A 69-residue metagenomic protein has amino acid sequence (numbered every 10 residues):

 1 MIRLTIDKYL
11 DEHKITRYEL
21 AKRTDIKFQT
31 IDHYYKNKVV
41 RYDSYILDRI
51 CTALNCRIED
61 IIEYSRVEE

Functional and structural regions predicted by a protein language model:
M1-I15: A short, Lys/Arg-rich alpha-helix, primarily the initiator
Y9, R23, Y34, Y64: Residues in the recognition helix of alpha-helical DNA-binding motifs
L10, A21, C51: The alpha-helix within a helix-turn-helix
T16-H33: Short alpha-helical DNA-recognition segment
R17, S44-L47: Helix-turn-helix DNA-binding elements, focusing on the entry/boundary residues of the two helices that contact DNA
I46-C51, I61-I62: Hydrophobic micro-packing sites on short alpha-helices
N55-E69: Short C-terminal boundary/hinge segments that cap the last helix of small helical domains
